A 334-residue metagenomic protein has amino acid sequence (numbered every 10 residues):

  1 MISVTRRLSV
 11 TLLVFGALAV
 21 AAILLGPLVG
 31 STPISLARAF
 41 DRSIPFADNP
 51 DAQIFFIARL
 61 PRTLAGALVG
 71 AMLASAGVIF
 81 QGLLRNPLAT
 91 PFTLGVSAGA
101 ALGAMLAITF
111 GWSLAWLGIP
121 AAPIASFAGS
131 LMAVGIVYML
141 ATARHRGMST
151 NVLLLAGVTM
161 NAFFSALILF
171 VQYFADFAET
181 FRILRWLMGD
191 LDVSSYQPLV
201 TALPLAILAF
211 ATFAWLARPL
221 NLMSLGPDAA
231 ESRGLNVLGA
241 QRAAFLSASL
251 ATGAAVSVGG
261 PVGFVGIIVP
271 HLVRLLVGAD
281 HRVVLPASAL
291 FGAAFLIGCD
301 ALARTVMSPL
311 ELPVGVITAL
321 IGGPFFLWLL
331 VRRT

Functional and structural regions predicted by a protein language model:
M1-T334: Alpha-helical transmembrane segments in inner-membrane proteins
